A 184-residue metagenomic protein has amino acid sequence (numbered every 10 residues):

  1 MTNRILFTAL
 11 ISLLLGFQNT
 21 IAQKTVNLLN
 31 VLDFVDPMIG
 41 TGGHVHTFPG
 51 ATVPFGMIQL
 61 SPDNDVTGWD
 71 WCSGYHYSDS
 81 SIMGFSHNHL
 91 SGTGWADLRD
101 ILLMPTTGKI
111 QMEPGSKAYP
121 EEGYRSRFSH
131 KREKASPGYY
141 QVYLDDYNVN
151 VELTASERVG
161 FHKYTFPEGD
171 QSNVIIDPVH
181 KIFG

Functional and structural regions predicted by a protein language model:
M1-T25: Bacterial Sec-dependent N-terminal signal peptides
Q23-G184: Accessory carbohydrate-recognition regions in carbohydrate-active enzymes
